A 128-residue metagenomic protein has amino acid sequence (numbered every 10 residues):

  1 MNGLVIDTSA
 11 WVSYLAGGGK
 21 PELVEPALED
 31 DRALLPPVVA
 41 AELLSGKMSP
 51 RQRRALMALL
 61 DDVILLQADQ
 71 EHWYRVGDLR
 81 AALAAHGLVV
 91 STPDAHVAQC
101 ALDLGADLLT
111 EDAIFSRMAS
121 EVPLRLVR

Functional and structural regions predicted by a protein language model:
M1-G3, A98, L102-R128: Acidic, PIN/NYN-like endoribonuclease modules and their adjacent C-terminal/linker elements
M1-L35, S45-A58: Short, well-structured N-terminal submotif of metal-dependent ribonuclease cores
I6-D7, L35-P36, V89-T92, D112 (+1 more regions): Histidine- and aromatic-rich ligand-binding microenvironments
W11-V12, A40-L43, F115-S116: A generic structural signal for short hydrophobic patches within well-formed alpha-helices
P21, P36, A40, R53-L56 (+2 more regions): A general structural signal for well-ordered alpha-helical segments in protein cores
R32, I64, P123-R125: Conserved beta-strand segments of alpha/beta enzyme cores
P50-R54, L83-A84, R125-R128: Short, hinge-like loop/turn segments at secondary-structure boundaries
I64-L109: Active-site neighborhoods of divalent-metal-dependent phosphate/nucleic-acid chemistry enzymes
